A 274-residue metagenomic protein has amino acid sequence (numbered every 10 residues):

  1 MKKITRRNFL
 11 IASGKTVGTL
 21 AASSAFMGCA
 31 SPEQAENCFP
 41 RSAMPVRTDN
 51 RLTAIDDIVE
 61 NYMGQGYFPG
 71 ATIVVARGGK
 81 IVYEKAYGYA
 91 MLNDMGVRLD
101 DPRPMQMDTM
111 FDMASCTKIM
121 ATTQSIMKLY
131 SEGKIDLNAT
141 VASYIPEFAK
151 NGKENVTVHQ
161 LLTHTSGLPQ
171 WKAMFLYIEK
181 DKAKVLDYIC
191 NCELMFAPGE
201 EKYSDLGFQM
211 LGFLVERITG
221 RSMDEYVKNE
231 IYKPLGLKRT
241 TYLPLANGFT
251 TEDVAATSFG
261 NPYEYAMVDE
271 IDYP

Functional and structural regions predicted by a protein language model:
M1-L20: N-terminal secretory signal peptides and thylakoid transit peptides that target proteins across membranes
M27-G28: C-terminal motif of bacterial Sec signal peptides marking the signal peptidase cleavage site
S31-C38: Bacterial Sec signal peptide processing site at the extreme N-terminus
P45-F111, K134-D136, C190: Short, conserved catalytic-motif segment at the N-terminal edge
V59-E60, I73, G79, M110-N138 (+1 more regions): Active-site SXXK
K80, K85, M91-N93, N151-P274: Short, surface-exposed loop or secondary-structure junction motifs that flank catalytic or metal-binding residues
L137-N151, K233-L235: Short, glycine/proline-biased beta-turn/loop segments that scaffold the active-site neighborhood
